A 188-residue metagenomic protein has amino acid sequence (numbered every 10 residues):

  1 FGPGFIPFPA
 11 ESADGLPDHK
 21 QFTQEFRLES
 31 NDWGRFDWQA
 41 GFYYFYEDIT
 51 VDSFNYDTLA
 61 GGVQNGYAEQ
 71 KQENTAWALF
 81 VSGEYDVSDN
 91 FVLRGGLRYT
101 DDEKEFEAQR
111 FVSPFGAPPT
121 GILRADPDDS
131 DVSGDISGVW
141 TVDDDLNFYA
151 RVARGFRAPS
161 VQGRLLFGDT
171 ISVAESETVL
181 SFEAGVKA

Functional and structural regions predicted by a protein language model:
F1-F80, Y85, A117-P119: Replace "related TpsB outer-membrane translocases also match" with "some related outer-membrane beta-barrels such as
L28-N31, Y43-F45, Q72-A188: Structural signature of Gram-negative outer-membrane beta-barrels, strongest in the C-terminal barrel of TonB-dependent
